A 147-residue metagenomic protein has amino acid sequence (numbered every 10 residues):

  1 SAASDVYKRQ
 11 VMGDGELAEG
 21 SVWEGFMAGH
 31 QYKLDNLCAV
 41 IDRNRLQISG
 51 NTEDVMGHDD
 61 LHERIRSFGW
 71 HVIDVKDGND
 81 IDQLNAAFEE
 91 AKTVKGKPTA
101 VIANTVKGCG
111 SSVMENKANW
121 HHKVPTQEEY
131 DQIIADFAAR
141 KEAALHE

Functional and structural regions predicted by a protein language model:
S1-Y7: Short, small-residue-biased leader/transition segments that mark boundaries at the very start of proteins
K8-A39, R45-S49: Glycine- and Gly-Pro-enriched alpha-helical subdomains that act as flexible, kink-prone "lid/hinge" or packing modules
G20-W23, S49-E53, N85, S111-N116: Short acidic, glycine/serine/threonine-rich loops at helix termini
C38, D74, A100-I102: Structured core elements
V40-L46, R66-F68, M114-K117: Gly-rich Lys/Arg/Thr-decorated short loops/hinges at beta-loop-alpha junctions or inter-strand turns that position
E53-A86, A138-H146: Conserved thiamine diphosphate
I81-E147: Glycine/aspartate-rich loop-and-adjacent alpha/beta segment that forms the canonical ThDP
